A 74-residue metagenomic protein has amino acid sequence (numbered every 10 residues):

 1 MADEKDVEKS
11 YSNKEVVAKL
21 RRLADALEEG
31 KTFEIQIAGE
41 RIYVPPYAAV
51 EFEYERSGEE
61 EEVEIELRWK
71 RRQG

Functional and structural regions predicted by a protein language model:
M1-D6, Y11, T32-Q36, E40-G74: N-terminal intrinsically disordered, cationic/polar leader segments that include organellar targeting peptides
